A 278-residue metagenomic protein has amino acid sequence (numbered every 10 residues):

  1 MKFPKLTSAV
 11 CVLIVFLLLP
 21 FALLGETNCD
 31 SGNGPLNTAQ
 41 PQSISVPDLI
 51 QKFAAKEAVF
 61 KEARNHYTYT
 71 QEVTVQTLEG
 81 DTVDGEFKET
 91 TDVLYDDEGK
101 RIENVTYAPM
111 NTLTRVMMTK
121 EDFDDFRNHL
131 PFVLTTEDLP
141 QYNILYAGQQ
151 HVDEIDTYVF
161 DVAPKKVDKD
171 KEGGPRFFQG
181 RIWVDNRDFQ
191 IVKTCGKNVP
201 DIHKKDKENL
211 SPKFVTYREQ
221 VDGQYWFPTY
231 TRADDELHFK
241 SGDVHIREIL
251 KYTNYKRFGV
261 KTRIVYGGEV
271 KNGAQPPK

Functional and structural regions predicted by a protein language model:
M1-L6: N-terminal secretory signal peptides that target proteins for export/translocation
V10-A22: Bacterial N-terminal signal peptides
T27-Q179, N186-K193, K197-P212, Q220-G223 (+2 more regions): Structured extracytoplasmic
